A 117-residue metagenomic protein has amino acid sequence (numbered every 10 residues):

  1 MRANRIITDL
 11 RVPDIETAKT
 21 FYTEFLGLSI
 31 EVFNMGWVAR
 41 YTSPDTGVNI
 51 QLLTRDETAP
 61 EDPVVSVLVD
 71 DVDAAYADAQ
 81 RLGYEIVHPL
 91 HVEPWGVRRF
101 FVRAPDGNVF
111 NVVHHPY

Functional and structural regions predicted by a protein language model:
M1-T17, G47, P63-V65, P116-Y117: N-terminal beta-strand motif that seeds the catalytic metal site of vicinal oxygen chelate
D14-I15, V65-V109: Vicinal oxygen chelate
D14-S29: Amphipathic alpha-helical segments
G27-F33, I86-P89: Short secondary-structure junctions
S29-P63, V109-H114: Conserved short beta-strand elements that form part of the metal-binding/catalytic scaffold of enzyme active sites
